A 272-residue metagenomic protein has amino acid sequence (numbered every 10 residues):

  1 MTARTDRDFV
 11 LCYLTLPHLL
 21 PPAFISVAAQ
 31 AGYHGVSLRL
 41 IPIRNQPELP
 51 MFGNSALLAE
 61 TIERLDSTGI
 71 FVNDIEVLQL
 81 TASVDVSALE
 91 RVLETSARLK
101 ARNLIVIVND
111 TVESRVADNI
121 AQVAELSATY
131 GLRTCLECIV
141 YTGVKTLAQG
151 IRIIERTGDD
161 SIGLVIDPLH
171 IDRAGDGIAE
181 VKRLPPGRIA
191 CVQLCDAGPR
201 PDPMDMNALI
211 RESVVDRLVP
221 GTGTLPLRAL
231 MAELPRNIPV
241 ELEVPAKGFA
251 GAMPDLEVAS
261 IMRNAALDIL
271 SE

Functional and structural regions predicted by a protein language model:
M1-V10, P17-G35, D66, E94-K100 (+2 more regions): Histidine-acidic metal/acid-base catalytic patches
C12-L16, R39-I43, V77-L80, V108-T111 (+4 more regions): Active-site beta-loop-alpha junctions enriched in small/polar residues
V36-S37, N73-I75, L104-V106, T134 (+2 more regions): Hydrophobic residues within beta-strands of alpha/beta enzymes
S37-T61: Glycine-rich, proline-tolerant flexible connector loops at the mouths of alpha/beta enzymes
N45-F52, L78-L93, N207-V214, L218 (+1 more regions): Surface-exposed, active-site-proximal loop segments in enzymatic domains
P50, N54-L57, D85, V112 (+5 more regions): Residue-level preference for long, well-ordered alpha-helices that form the structural scaffold of enzyme catalytic
R64, T68-F71, L80-G163, R173: Active-site acidic/histidine proton-transfer and metal-coordination neighborhood in alpha/beta enzyme cores
